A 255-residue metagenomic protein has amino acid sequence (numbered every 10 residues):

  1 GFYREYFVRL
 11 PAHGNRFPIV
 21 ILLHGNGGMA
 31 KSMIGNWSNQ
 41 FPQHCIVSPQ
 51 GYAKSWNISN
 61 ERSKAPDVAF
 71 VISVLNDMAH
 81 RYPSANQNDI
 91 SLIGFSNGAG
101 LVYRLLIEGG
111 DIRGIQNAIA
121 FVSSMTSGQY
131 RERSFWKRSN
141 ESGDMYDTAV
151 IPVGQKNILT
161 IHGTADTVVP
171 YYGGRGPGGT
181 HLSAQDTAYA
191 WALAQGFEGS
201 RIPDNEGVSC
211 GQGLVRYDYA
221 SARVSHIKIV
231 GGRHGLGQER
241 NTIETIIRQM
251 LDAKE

Functional and structural regions predicted by a protein language model:
G1-L10, F17-S91, G100-R104, E108 (+2 more regions): Serine-hydrolase catalytic machinery in alpha/beta-hydrolase-like enzymes
R9-N15, W37-S38, H80-N86, G109-G114 (+3 more regions): Surface-exposed acidic, glycine-flexible loop patches that form ligand/cofactor-binding and adhesion interfaces
N15-I19, P42-I46, N86-S91, D111-A118 (+3 more regions): Loop/turn elements at helix/coil->beta-strand transitions in domains of secreted/extracellular proteins
L22-G27, G51, S123, G163-D166 (+1 more regions): Glycine-rich His-Gly loop
N57-R62, V168, Y172-G179, G231-G237: Active-site rim elements
G94-S96: Conserved alpha/beta-hydrolase "nucleophile elbow" surrounding the catalytic nucleophile
N117-I119, S123-I202, Y217-A220: The feature captures the conserved acid-bearing segment of alpha/beta-hydrolase catalytic domains
I158-I161, T180-S183, Y189-E255: C-terminal catalytic histidine-bearing segment of alpha/beta-hydrolase fold enzymes
